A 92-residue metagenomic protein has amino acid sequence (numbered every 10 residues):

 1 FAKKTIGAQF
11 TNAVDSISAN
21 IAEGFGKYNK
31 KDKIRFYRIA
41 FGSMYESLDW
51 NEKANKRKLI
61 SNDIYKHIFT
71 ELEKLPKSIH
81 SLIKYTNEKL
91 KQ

Functional and structural regions predicted by a protein language model:
F1-Q92: Amphipathic alpha-helical assembly/interaction segments
